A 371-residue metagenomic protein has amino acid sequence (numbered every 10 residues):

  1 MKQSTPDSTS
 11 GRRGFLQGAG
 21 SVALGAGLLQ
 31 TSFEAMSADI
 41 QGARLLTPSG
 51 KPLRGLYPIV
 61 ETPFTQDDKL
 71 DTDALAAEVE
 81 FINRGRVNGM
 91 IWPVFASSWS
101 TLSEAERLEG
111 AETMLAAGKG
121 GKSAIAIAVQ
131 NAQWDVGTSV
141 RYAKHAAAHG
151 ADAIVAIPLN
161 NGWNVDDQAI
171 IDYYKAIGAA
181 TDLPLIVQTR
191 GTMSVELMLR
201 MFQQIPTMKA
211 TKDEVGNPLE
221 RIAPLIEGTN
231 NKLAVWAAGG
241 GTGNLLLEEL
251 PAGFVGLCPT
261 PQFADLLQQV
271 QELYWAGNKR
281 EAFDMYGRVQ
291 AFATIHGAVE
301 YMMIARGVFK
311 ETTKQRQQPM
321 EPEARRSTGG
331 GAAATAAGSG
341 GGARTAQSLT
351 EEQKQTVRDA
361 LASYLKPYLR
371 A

Functional and structural regions predicted by a protein language model:
K2-A23: N-terminal secretory signal peptides and thylakoid transit peptides that target proteins across membranes
L16, G20, I59, P251-F254 (+1 more regions): C-terminal alpha-helical cap/extension of soluble enzyme domains
G42, L46, G50, R54-T65 (+1 more regions): Active-site beta->alpha loop and helix N-cap motifs at the rims of alpha/beta catalytic domains
A117-S123, H149-G150, T181-L183, Q204-T207 (+3 more regions): Short helix-capping segments at alpha-helix termini
R190-H296: Catalytic alpha/beta core domains of metabolic enzymes, predominantly
